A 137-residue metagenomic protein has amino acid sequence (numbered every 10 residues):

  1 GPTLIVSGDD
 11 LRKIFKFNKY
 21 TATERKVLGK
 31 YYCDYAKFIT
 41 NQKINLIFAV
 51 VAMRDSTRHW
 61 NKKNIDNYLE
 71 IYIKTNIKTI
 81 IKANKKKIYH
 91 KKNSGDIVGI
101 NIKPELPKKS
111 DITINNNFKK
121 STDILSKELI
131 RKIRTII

Functional and structural regions predicted by a protein language model:
G1-K37: Conserved substrate/cofactor phosphate-moiety recognition/catalytic segment in nucleotide-dependent phosphotransferases
T3-I5, Y68-Y72, D111-T113: Conserved beta-strand scaffold positions in the cores of enzyme catalytic domains, especially in NTP/NDP-utilizing
D9-L11, N76, K119: Short, solvent-exposed coil/turn elements at secondary-structure transition points
R12, R25, R54, R58 (+1 more regions): Arginine residue identity/basic-tract feature
I14, N18-K19, A36-G99: ATP-dependent NMP and nucleoside kinases share a basic, alpha-helical "lid"
A22-C33, D55, K74-K78, P107 (+1 more regions): Amphipathic alpha-helical transducer elements in NTP-driven molecular machines
Y32-Y35, N61, L129, I133: Hydrophobic alpha-helical packing residues
K74, K82-I137: Small-molecule kinase domains that catalyze NTP-dependent phosphoryl transfer to phosphate-bearing small molecules
